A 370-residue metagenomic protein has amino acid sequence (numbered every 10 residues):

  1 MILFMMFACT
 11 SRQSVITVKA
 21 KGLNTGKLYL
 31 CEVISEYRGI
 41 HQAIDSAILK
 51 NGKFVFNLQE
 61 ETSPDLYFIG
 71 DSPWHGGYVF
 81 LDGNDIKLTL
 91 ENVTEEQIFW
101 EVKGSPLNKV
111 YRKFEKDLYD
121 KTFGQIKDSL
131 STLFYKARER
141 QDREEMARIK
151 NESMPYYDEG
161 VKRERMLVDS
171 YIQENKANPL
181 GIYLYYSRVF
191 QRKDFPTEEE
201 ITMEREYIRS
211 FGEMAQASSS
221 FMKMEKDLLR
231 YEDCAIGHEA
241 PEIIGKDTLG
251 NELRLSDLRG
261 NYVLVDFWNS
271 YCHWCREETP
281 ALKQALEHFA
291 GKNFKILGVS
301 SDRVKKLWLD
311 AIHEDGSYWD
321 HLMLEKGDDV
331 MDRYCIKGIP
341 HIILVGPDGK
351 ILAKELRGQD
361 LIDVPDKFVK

Functional and structural regions predicted by a protein language model:
M1-F7: Sec-dependent bacterial lipoprotein signal peptides
C9-M166: A non-transmembrane, solvent-exposed segment enriched in polar/low-complexity residues
E174, N178, E213-M222: Short solvent-exposed coil/turn linkers within tandem alpha-helical repeat scaffolds
K176-Q191: Amphipathic alpha-helical repeat scaffolds of TPR domains
M222-S256, D363-D366: N-terminal "domain-start" segment that seeds a small globular fold
R259-G260, F267-Q284: Conserved redox-active cysteine motifs that mediate thiol-disulfide chemistry, especially di-cysteine Cys-X(1-2)-Cys
R276-D315, E325-D332, D363: Structural microenvironment flanking redox-active thiols in thiol-disulfide oxidoreductases
G316-S317, L324-K370: Thiol/disulfide oxidoreductase modules built on the thioredoxin-like
